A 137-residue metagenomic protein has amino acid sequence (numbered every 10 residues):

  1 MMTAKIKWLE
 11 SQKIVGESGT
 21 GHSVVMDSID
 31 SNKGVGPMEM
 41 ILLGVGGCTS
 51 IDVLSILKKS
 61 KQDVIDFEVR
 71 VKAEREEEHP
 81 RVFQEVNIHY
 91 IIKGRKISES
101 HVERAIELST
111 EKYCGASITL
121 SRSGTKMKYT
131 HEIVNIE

Functional and structural regions predicted by a protein language model:
M1-L43, L54-E137: Extended beta-strand/beta-hairpin segments
